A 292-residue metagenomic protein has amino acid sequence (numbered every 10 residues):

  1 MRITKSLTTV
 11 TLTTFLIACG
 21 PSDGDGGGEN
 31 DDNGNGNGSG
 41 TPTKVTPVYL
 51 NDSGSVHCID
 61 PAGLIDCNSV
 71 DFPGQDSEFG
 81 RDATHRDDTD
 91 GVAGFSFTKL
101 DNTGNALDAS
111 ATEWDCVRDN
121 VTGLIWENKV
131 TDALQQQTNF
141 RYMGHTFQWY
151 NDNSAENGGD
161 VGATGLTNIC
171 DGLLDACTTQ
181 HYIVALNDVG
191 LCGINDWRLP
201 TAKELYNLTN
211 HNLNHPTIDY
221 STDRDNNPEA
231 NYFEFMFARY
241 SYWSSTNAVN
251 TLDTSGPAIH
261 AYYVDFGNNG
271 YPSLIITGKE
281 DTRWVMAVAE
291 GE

Functional and structural regions predicted by a protein language model:
M1-T8: Bacterial N-terminal signal peptides that target proteins for export
T9-F15: Bacterial N-terminal signal peptides
G20-R198, A202-E292: Glycine-aromatic-enriched surface loops/turns that form tight recognition elements
